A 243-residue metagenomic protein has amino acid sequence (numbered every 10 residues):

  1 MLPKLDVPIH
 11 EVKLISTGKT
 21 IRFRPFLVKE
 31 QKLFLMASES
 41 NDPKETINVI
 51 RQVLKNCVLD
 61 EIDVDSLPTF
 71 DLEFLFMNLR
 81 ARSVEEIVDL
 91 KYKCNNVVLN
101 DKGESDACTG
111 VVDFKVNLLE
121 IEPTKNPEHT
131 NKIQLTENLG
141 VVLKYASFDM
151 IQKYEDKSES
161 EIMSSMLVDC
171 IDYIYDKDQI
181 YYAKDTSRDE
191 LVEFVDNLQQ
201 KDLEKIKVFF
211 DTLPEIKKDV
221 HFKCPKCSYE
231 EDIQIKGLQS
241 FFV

Functional and structural regions predicted by a protein language model:
M1-V243: Long C-terminal interaction/binding lobes of large macromolecular proteins
